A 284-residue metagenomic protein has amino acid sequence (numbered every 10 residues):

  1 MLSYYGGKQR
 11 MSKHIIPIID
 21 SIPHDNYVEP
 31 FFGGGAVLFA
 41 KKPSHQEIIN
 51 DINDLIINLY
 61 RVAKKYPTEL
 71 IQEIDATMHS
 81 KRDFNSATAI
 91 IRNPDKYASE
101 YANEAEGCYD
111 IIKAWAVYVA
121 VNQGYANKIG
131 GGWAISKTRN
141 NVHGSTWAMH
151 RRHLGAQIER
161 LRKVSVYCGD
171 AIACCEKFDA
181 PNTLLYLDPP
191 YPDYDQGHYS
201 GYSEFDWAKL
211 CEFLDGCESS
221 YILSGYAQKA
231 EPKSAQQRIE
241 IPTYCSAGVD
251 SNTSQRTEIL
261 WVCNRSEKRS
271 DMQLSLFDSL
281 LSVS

Functional and structural regions predicted by a protein language model:
L2-M11, P17-I18, Y66-Y186, P190-G197: SAM-dependent nucleic-acid methyltransferase catalytic core
P17, P23-R92: SAM cofactor-binding core of SAM-dependent methyltransferases, primarily the Rossmann-like beta-alpha-beta module
P23-N26, H45-Q46, L161-S165, D215-Y221: Short active-site oxyanion
H24, N141, A173-P181, P189-E218 (+2 more regions): Residues lining hydrophobic/aromatic ligand-binding pockets adjacent to catalytic sites
P30-F31, N50-D51, Y167-G169, L187-P189 (+2 more regions): Short His-Asn-centered micro-motif
F32-A36, R152-H153, G225-K229, R265: Short, polar loop motifs at secondary-structure junctions
L38-P43, K177-A180, Q228-Q236: Short loop/helix-cap segments at secondary-structure boundaries that form the rim of catalytic
S203-S284: Long, positively charged, glycine-interspersed low-complexity recognition regions
